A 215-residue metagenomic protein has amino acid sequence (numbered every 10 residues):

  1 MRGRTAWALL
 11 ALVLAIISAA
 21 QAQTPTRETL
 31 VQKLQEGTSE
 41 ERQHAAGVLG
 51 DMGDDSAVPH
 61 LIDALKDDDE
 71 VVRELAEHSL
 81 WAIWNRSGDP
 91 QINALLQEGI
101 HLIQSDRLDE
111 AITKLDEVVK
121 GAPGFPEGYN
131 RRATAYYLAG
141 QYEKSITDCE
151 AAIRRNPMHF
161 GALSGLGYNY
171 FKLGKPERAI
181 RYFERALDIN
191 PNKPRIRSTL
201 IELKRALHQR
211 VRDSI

Functional and structural regions predicted by a protein language model:
Q23-K33, D54-L65, D89-L96, T147: Amphipathic alpha-helical scaffolding segments comprising HEAT/armadillo-like alpha-solenoid repeats
S39, I92, P126-E127, F160-G161 (+1 more regions): Helix-start (N-cap) detector for alpha-helical repeat units in TPR-like alpha-solenoids, especially tetratricopeptide
E98-H101, I180-I215: Terminal, low-structured helical/coil segments at or just beyond the last alpha-helical repeat
